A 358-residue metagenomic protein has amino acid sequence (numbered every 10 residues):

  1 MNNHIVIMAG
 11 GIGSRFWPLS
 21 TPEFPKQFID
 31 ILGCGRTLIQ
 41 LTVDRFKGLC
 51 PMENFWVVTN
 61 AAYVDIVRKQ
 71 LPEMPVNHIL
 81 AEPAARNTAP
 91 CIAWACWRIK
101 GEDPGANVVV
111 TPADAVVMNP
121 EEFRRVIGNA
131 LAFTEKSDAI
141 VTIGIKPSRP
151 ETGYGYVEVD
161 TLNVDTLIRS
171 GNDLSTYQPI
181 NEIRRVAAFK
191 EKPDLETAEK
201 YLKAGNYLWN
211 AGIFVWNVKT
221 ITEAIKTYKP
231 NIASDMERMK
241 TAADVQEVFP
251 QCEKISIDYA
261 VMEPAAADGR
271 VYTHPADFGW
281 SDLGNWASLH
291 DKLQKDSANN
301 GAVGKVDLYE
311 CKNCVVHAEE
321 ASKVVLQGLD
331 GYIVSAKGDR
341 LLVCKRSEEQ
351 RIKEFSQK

Functional and structural regions predicted by a protein language model:
M1-I7, R15-P22, G33-P112, M118-G128 (+3 more regions): Conserved N-terminal catalytic core of the sugar/cofactor nucleotidyltransferase
M1-N3, M52-E53, V76, D103-A106 (+9 more regions): Short coil/turn connectors at secondary-structure junctions
I39, A95, D114, V157 (+3 more regions): Residue-level signal for inorganic ion chemistry
A85-P90, R149-E151, L195-T197, W280-S281: A short acidic, often aromatic-flanked loop/helix-cap motif at beta-alpha or helix-coil junctions that lines enzyme
P120-M236, K240-Q246, R270, K345-R346: Conserved core of the sugar-phosphate nucleotidyltransferase
V218-K358: Left-handed beta-helix
